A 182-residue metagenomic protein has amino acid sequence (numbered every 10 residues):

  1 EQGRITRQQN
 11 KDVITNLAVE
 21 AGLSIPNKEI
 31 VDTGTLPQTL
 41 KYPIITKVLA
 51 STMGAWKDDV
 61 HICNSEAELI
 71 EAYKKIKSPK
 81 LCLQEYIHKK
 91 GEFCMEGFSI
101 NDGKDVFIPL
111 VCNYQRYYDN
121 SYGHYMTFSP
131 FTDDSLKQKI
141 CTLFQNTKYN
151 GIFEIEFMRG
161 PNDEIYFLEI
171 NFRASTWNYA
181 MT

Functional and structural regions predicted by a protein language model:
E1: ATP-binding N-terminal substructure of ATP-dependent carboxylate-amine bond-forming enzymes
I5-C82, I87-K89, S99-G103, M126 (+1 more regions): Active-site nucleotide/adenylate-binding loops and adjacent lid/helix of ATP-dependent enzymes
Q38-Y42, G160-Y166: A short, glycine/Asx- and small/polar-enriched loop/turn that sits immediately N-terminal to a beta-strand
I44, V106, Y166-E169: Protein kinase-like catalytic core scaffold
G54, D163, T176, A180: Active-site-proximal flexible loops/turns
E85-T147, N171-T182: ATP-dependent carboxylate/phosphate-activation module, predominantly the ATP-grasp catalytic core and closely related
N150-N162: A short glycine-rich, hydrophobically flanked beta-strand micro-motif that places a catalytic Asp/Glu for divalent metal
